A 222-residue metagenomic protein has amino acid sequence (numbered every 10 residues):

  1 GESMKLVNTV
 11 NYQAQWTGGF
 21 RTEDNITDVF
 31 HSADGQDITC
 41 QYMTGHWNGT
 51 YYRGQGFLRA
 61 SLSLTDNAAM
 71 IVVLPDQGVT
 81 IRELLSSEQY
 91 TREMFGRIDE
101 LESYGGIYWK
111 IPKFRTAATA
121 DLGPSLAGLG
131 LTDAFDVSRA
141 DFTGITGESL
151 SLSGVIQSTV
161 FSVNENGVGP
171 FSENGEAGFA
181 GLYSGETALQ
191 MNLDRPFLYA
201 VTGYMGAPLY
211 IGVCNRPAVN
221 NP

Functional and structural regions predicted by a protein language model:
G1-P222: Secretory/exported precursors with cleavable N-terminal leaders
